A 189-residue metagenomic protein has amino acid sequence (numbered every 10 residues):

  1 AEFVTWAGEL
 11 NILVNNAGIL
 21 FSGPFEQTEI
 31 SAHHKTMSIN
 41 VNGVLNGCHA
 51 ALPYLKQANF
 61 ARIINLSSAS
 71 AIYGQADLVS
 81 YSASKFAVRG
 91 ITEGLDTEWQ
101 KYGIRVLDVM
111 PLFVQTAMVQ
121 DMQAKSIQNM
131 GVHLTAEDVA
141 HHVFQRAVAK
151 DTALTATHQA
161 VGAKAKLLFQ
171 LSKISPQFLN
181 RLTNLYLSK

Functional and structural regions predicted by a protein language model:
A1-G8: Conserved amphipathic alpha-helix within the SDR
A17-F21: Conserved NAD(P)H cofactor-binding loop of Rossmann-fold oxidoreductase domains
P24-F25, E29-H34: Substrate-binding pocket helix/loop in short-chain dehydrogenase/reductase
C48, S84: Active-site helix of classical SDR
S68: Residue(s) in the substrate-gating loop at a strand-loop-helix junction that position the organic substrate next
Y73, G94-R105: Active-site-adjacent segment of SDR/Rossmann-fold oxidoreductases
D108, Q128-K166: C-terminal helical subdomain
